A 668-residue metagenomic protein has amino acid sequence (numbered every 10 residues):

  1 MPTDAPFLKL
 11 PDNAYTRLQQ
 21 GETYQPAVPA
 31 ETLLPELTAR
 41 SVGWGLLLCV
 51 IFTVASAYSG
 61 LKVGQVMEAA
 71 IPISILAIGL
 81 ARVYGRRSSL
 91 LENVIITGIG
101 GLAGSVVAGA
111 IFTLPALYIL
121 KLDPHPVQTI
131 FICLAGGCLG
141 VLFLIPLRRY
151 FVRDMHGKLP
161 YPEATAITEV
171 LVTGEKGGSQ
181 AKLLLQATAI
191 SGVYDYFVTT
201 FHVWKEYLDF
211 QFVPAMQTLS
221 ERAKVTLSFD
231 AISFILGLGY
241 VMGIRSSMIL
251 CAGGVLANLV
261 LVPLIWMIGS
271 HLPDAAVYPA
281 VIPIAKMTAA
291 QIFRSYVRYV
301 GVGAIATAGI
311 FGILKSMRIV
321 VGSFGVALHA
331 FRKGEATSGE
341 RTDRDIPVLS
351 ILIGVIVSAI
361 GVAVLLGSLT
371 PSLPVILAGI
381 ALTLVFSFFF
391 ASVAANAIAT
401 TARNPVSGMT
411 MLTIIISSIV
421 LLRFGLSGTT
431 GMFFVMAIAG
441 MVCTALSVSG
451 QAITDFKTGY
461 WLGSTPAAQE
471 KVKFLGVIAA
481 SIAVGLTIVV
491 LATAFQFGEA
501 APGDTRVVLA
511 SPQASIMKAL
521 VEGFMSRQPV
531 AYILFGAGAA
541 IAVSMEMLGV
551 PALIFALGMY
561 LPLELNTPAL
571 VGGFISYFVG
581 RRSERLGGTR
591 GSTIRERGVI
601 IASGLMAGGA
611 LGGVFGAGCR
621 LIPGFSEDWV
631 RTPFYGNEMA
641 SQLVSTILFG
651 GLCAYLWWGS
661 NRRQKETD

Functional and structural regions predicted by a protein language model:
M1-D668: Alpha-helical multipass membrane-protein architecture
